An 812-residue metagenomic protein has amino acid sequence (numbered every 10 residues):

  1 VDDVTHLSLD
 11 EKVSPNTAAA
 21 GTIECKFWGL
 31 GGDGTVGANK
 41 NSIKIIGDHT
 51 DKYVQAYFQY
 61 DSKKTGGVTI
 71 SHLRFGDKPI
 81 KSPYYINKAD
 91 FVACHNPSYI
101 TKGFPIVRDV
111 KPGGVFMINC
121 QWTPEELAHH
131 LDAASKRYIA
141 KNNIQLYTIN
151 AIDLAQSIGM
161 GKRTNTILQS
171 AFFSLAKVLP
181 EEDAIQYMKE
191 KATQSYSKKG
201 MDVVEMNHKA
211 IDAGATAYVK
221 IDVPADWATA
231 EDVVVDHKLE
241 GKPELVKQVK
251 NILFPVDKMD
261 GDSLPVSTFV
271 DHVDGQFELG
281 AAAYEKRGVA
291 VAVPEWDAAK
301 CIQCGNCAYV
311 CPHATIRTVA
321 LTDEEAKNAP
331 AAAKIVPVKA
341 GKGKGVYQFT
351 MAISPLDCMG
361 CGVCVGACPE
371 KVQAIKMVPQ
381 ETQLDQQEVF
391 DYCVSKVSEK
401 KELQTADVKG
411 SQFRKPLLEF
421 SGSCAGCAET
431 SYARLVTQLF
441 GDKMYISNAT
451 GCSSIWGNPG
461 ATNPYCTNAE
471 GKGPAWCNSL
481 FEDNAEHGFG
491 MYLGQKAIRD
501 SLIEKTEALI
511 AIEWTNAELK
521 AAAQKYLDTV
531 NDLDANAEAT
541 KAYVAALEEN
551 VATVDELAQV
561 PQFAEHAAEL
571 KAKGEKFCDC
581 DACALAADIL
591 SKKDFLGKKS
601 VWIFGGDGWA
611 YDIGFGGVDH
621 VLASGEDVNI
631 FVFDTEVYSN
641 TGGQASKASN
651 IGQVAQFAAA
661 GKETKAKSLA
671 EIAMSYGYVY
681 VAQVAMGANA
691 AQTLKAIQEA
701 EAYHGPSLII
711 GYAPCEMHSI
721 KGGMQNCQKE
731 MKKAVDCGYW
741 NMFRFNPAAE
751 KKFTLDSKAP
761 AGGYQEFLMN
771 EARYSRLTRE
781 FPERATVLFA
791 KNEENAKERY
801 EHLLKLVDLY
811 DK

Functional and structural regions predicted by a protein language model:
T5, D33-G37, S62-T65, I100-K102 (+16 more regions): Flexible loop/turn segments at secondary-structure boundaries
E11-P15, I23-K111, N306, E429-Y445 (+3 more regions): Thiamine diphosphate
G21-G31, V36-F254, A326-P330, G460 (+2 more regions): Active-site cofactor/cluster-binding pocket
G37-N41, G66-I70, P105, L127-L131 (+16 more regions): Short acidic, glycine/serine/threonine-rich loops at helix termini
F58-N96, M201, I211, P464-I510 (+2 more regions): A structural-propensity feature for long, helix-poor, extended segments
P105-V107, G597-W602, D612-D627, F633-A759: Glycine-rich ThDP/TPP pyrophosphate-binding loop and its adjacent helix/strand module within ThDP-dependent enzymes
A184-I185, S197-D357, V365-Y445, T450-K520 (+10 more regions): Ferredoxin-type iron-sulfur electron-transfer modules and their immediate structural context
P561-S591: Amphipathic alpha-helical binding modules
